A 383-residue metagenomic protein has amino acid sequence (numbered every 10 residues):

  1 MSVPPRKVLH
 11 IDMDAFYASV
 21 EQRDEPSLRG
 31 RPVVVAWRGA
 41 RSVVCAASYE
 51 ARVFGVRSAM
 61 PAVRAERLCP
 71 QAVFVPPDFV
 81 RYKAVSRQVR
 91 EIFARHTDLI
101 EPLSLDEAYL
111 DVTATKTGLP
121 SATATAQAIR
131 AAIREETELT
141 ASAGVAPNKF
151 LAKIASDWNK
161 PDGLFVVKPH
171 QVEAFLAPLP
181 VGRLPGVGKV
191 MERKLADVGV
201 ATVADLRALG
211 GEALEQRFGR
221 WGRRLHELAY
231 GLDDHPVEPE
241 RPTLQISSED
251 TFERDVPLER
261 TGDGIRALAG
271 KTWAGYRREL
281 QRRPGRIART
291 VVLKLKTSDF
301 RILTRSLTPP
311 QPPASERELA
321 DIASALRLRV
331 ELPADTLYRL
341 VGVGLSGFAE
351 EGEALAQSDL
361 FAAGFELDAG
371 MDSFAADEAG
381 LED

Functional and structural regions predicted by a protein language model:
M1-R217, W221-R224, E351-E353, S358-D383: Gly/Gly-Pro- and Ser/Thr-rich, intrinsically disordered tail segments characteristic of DNA damage-repair and tolerance
V3, R183, M191-Y338, E350 (+2 more regions): DNA-contacting surface of Y-family translesion DNA polymerases
L103-E107, A146-K149, R286-T290, T336-L340: Short Gly/Ser/Thr- and Asp/Glu-enriched loop/turn motifs at secondary-structure junctions
S346-F348: Basic, amphipathic alpha-helical segments enriched in Lys/Arg and hydrophobic/aromatic residues
